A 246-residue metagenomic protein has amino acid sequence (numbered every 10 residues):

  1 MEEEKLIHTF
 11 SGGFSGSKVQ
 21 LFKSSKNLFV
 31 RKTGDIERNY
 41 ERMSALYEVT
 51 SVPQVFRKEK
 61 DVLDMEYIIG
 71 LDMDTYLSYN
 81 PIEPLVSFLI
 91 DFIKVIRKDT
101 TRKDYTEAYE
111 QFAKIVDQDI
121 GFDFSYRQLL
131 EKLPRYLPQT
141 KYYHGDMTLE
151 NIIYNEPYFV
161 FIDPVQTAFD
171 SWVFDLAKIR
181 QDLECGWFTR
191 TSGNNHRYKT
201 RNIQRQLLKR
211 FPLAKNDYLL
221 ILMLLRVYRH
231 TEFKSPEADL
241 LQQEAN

Functional and structural regions predicted by a protein language model:
E2-S11: Conserved N-terminal boundary motif of the eukaryotic protein kinase catalytic domain
G13-K18, S25-L63, D74-V95, F174: A conserved alpha-helical element in kinase catalytic cores
L21-K26, Y67, N155: Active-site beta-strand termini and strand-to-loop segments that position acidic
V49-V52, L71-Y143: Conserved kinase catalytic-core helix
K60-I82, K114-D117, I221-Q242: A glycine-centered beta->alpha junction motif in the catalytic cores of kinase/phosphotransferase enzymes
A108, F112-A113, K132-P134, Q139-T140 (+5 more regions): Preference for well-ordered, secondary-structure-rich cores of eukaryotic proteins
L130-F174: Active-site acidic catalytic loop and adjacent metal/ATP-binding pocket of ATP-dependent phosphoryl transfer enzymes
F174-P212, I221-E237: Active-site activation/catalytic loop segments of kinase-like enzymes and analogous catalytic loops in related
